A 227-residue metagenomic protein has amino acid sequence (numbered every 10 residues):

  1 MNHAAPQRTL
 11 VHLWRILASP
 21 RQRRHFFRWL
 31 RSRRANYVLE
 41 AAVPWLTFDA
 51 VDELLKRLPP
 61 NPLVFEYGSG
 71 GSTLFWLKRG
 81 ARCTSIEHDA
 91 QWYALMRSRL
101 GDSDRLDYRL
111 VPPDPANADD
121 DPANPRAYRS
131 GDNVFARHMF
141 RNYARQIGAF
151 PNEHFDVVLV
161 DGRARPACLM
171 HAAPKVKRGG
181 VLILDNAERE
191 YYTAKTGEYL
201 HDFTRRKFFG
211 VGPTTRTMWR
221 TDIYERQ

Functional and structural regions predicted by a protein language model:
M1-W45: Membrane-proximal basic amphipathic "stem/tether" segments
N36, P59, A173: Charged, terminal alpha-helix-loop-beta segments that serve as non-catalytic nucleic-acid engagement and/or assembly
E40-W45, P60-V64, N133-H138, V158-D161: Short, flexible loop segments at the rims of nucleotide/cofactor-binding pockets, characterized by
V43, T47, F65, S69 (+2 more regions): Aromatic-acidic/polar surface patches that form glycan- and anion
F48-D119: SAM cofactor-binding core of SAM-dependent methyltransferases, primarily the Rossmann-like beta-alpha-beta module
D49-E53, S69-S72, R141-G148, A167-H171 (+1 more regions): A generic local structural motif
R97-N152: S-adenosyl-L-methionine
I147-V157, G162-Q227: C-terminal substrate-binding/active-site "lid" region of AdoMet-derived donor-dependent transferases
